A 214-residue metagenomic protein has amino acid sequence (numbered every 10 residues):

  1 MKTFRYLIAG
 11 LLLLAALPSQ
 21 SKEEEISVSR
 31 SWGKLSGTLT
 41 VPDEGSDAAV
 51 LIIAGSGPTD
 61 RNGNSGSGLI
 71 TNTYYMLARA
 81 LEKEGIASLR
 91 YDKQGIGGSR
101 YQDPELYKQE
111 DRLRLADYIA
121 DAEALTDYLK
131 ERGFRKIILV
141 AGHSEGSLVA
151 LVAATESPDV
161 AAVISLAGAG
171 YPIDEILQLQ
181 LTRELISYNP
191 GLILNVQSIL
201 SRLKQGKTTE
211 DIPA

Functional and structural regions predicted by a protein language model:
A16-P18: N-terminal signal peptide c-region/cleavage motif recognized by signal peptidases
Q20-G45: N-terminal cap/lid segment of alpha/beta-hydrolase-fold proteins
E44-S46, V50-L81: Short, surface-exposed "cap/lid" segments of acyl-processing enzymes
I53-A54, Y91-K93, L166: Alpha/beta-hydrolase
T73-Y101: Conserved alpha/beta-hydrolase
E110-E131: Alpha/beta-hydrolase active-site loop
Y128-R183: Primarily recognizes the serine-hydrolase "nucleophile elbow" in alpha/beta-hydrolase and SGNH/GDSL folds
L166-A214: Accessory cap/linker subdomain of secreted extracellular hydrolases
